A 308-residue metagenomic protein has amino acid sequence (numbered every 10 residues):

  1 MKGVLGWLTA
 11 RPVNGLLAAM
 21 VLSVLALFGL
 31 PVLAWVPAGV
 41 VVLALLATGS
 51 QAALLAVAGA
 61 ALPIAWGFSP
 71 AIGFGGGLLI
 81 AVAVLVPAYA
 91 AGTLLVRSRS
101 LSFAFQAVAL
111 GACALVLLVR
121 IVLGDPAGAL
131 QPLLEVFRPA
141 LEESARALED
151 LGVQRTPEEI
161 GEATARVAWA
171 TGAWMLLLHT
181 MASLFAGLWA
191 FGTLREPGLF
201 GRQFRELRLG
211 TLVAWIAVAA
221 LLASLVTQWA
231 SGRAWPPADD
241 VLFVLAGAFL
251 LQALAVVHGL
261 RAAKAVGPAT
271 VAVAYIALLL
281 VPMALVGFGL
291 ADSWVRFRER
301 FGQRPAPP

Functional and structural regions predicted by a protein language model:
M1, R233-P308: Long, positively charged, glycine-interspersed low-complexity recognition regions
M1-A56, P63, A262-A272, L280: Hydrophobic transmembrane alpha-helices
L16-A18, L54-A58, L78, V82 (+4 more regions): Hydrophobic alpha-helical transmembrane segments
F28-A34, G73-A83, P237-V244: Structural signature of hydrophobic alpha-helical transmembrane segments
F68-P70, L78-G124: Short helix-perturbing small/polar motifs within transmembrane alpha-helices
L118-V167: Membrane-interface interhelical loops and short interface/amphipathic helices in multi-pass inner-membrane
G172-E196: Transmembrane alpha-helical segments in integral membrane proteins
E196-Q252: Small-residue-rich helix-loop
